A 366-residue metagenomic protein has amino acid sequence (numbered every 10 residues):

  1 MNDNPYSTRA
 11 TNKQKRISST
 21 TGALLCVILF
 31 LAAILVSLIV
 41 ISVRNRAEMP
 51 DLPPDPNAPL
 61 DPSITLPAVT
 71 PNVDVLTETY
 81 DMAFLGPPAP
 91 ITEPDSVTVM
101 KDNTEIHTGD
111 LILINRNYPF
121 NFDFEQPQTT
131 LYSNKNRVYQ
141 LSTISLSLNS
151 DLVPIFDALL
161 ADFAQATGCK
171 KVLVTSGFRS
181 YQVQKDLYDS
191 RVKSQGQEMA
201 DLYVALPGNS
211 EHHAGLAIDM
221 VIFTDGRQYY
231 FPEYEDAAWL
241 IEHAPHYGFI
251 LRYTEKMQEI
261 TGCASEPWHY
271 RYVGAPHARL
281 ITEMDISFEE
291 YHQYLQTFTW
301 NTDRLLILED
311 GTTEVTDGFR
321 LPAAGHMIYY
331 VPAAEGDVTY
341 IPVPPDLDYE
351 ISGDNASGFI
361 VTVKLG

Functional and structural regions predicted by a protein language model:
N2-G177, Y181-G366: Extracytoplasmic cell-surface/polysaccharide-interacting catalytic and binding patches
